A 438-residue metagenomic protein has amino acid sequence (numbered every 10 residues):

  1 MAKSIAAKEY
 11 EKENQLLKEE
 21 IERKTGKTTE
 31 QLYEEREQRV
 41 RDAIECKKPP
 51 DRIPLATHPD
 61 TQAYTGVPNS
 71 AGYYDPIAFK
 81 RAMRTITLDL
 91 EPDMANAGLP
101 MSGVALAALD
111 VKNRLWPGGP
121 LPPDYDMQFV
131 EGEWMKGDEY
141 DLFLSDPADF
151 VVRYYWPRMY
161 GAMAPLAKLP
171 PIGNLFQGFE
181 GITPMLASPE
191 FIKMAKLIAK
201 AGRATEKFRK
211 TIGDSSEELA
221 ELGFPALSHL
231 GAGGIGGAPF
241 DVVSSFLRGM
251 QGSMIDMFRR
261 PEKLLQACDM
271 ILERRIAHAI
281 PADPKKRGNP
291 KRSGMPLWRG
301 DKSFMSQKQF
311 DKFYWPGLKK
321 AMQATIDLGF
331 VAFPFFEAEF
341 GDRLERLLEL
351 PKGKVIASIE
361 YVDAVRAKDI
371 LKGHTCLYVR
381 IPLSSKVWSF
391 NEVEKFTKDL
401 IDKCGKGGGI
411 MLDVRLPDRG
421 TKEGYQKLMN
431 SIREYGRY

Functional and structural regions predicted by a protein language model:
M1-Y438: Catalytic cores of TIM-barrel enzymes
